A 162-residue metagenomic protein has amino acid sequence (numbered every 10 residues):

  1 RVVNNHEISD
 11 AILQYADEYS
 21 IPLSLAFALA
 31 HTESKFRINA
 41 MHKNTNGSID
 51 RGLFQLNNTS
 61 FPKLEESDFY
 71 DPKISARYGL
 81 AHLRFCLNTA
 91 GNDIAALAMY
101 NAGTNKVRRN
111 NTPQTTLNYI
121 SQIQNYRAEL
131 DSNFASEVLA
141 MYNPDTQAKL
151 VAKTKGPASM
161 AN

Functional and structural regions predicted by a protein language model:
R1-P157: Catalytic glycan-binding domains that act on GlcNAc-containing polysaccharides
M160-N162: Short, solvent-exposed mixed-charge patches
